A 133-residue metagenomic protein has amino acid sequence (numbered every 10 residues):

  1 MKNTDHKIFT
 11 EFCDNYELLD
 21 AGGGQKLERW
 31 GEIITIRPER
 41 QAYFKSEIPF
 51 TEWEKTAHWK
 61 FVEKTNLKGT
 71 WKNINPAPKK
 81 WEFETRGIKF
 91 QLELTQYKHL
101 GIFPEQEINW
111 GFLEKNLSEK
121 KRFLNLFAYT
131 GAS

Functional and structural regions predicted by a protein language model:
M1-L18: Short, Gly/Pro- and small/polar-rich lid/capping loops
M1-N3, E107, F123: Intrinsically disordered, low-complexity peptide-like regions
K2, T56, N66, K115-K120: Intrinsically disordered, low-complexity coil segments
T4-H6, K26, E119: Generic secretory/membrane-interface signal
D5-K7, G22, L124: Generic hydrophobic-segment detector
D14-E28, T35-P104, G111: Non-catalytic substrate-recognition/targeting regions of SAM-dependent transferases
W30, T35, W110, F123 (+1 more regions): Functionally constrained cores in energy, signaling, and assembly domains
E114-S133: Conserved SAM/SAH cofactor-binding pocket of Class I
